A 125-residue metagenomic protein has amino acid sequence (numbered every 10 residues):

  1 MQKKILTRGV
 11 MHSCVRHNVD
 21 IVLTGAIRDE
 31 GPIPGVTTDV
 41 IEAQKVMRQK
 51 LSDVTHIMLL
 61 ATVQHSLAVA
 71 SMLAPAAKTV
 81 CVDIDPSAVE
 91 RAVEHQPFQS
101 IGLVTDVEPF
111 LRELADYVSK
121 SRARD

Functional and structural regions predicted by a protein language model:
M1-I57, T62-D125: C-terminal functional extensions of proteins
